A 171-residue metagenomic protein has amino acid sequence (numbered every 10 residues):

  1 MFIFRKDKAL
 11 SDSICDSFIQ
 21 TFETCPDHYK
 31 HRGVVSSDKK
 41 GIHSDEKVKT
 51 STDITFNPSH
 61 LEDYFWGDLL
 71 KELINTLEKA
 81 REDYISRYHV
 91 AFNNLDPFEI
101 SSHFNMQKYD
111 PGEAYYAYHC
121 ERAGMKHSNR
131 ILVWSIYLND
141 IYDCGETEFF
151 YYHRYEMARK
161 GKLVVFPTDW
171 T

Functional and structural regions predicted by a protein language model:
M1-L163, D169-T171: Fe(II)/2-oxoglutarate oxygenase catalytic core
